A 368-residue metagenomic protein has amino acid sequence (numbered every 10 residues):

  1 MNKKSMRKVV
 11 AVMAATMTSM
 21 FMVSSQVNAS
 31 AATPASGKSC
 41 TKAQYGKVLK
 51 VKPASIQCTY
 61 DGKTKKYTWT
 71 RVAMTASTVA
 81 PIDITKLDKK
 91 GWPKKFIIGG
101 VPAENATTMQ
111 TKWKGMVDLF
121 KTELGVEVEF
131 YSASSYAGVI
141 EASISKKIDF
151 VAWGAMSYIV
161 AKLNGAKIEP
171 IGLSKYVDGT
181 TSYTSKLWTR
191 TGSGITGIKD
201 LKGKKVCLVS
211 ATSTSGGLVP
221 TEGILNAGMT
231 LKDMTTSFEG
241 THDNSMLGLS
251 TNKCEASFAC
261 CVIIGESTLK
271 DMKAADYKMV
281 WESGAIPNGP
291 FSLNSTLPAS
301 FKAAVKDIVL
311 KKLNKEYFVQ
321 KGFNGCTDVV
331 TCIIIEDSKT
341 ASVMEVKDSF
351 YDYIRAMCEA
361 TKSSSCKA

Functional and structural regions predicted by a protein language model:
N2-M13: Bacterial N-terminal signal peptides that target proteins for export
F21-S36: C-terminal region of N-terminal signal peptides and the immediate post-cleavage residues of exported proteins
K52-Y60: Extracellular disulfide-bonded cysteine-rich modules/repeats
S77-G194, S283: Short, glycine-/small- and polar/acidic-enriched structural segments that line small-molecule recognition paths
V79-G100, E104-G115, I286, L293-A368: An extracytoplasmic/periplasmic, membrane-proximal ligand-sensing/linker region
I97-E123, A133, M156, T180-L247 (+3 more regions): Bilobed "Venus flytrap"/periplasmic-binding protein-like clamshell domains and structurally analogous long
A152-A166, G223-N226, G248-T251, E255-D276: A ligand-binding cleft/hinge motif common to bilobed small-molecule-binding domains
I168-G179, K232-T235, T268-A285, S295: Short beta-strand->loop
